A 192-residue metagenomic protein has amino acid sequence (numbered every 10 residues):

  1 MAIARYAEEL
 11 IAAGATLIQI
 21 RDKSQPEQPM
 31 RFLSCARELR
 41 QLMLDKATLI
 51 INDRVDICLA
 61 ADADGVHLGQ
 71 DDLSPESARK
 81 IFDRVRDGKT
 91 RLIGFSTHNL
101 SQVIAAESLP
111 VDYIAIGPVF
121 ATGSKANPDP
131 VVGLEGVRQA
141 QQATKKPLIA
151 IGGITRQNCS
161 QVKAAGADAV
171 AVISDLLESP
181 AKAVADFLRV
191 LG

Functional and structural regions predicted by a protein language model:
M1-Y113, D129-E135, Q139-L148, T155-S160 (+2 more regions): Conserved N-terminal beta1-alpha1 strand-loop-helix module at the mouth
S124-A126: Glycine/threonine-rich flexible loop motifs
